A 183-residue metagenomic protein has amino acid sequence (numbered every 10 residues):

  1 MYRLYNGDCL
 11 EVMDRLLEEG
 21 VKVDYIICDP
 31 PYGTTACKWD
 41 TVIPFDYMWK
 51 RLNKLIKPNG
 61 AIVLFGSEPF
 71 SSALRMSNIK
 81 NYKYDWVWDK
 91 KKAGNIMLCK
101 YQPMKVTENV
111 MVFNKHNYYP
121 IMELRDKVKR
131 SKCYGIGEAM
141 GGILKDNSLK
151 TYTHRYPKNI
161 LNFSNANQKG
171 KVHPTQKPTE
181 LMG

Functional and structural regions predicted by a protein language model:
M1-G183: Core catalytic lobe of class I
